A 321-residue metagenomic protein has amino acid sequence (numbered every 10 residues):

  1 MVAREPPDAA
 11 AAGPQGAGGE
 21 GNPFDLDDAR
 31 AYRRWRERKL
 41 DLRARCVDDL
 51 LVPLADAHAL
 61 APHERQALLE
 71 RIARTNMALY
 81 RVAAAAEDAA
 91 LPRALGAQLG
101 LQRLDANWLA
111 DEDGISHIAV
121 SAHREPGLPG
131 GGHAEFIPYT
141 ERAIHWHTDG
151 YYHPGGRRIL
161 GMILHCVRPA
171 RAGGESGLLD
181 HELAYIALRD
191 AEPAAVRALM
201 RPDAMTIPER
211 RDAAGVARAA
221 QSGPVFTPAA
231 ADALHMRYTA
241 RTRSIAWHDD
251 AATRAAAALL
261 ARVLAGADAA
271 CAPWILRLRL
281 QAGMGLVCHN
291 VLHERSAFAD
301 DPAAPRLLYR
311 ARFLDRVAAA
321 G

Functional and structural regions predicted by a protein language model:
M1-A9, A17, P92-L95: Intrinsically disordered, low-complexity, charged terminal extensions of DNA damage-control enzymes
V2-R4, G16-L60, R71, V120-L280 (+2 more regions): Active-site environment of non-heme Fe oxygenases that use a 2-His-1-carboxylate facial triad
A57-L60, E87-D88, G114: A short acidic, often aromatic-flanked loop/helix-cap motif at beta-alpha or helix-coil junctions that lines enzyme
R65-E70, A86-L104, W108: N-terminal functional module of multi-domain proteins
L69-L79: TRNA-binding/sensing appendages of the translation machinery
R81-A84: Structural motif
Q102-A122: A generic structural motif
